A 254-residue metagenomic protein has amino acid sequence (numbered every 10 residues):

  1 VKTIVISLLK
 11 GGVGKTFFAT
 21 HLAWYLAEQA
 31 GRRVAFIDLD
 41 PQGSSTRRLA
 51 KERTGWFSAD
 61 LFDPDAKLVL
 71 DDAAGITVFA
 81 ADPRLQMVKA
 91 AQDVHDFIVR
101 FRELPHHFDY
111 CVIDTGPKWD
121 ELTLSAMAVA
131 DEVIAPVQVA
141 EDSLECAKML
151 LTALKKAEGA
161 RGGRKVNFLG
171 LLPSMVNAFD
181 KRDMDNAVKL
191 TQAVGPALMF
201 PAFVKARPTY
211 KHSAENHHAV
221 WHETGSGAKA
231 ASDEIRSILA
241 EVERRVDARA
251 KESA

Functional and structural regions predicted by a protein language model:
V1-A254: P-loop NTP-binding core
